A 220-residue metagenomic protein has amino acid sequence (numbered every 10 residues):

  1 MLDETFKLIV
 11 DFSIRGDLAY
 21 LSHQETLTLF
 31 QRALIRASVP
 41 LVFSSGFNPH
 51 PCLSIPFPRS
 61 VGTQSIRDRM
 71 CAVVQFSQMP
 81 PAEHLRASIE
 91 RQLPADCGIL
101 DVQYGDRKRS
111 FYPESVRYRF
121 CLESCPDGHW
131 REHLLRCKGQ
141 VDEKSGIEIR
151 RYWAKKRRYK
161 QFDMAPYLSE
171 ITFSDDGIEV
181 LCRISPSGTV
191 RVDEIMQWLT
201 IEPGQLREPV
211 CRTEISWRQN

Functional and structural regions predicted by a protein language model:
T5-F6, D11-S13, D17, L21-H23 (+1 more regions): Extended, well-folded interaction surfaces typified by the phenylalanyl-tRNA synthetase beta subunit core
F12-I14, A72-Q78, F120-P126, V180-P186: Short beta-strand-to-loop capping motifs
V42-Q75: Short, charge-patterned binding micro-sites
S65-R119: Ordered, amphipathic secondary-structure segments that act as subunit-interaction surfaces in large macromolecular
Q78-S88, S124-C137, P186-E194: Short, conserved charged micro-motifs
R109-P126, D163-E170, R218-N220: Short, low-order "capping/linker" segments at domain edges
R136-N220: Core RNA-modification/binding signature centered on pseudouridine synthases
